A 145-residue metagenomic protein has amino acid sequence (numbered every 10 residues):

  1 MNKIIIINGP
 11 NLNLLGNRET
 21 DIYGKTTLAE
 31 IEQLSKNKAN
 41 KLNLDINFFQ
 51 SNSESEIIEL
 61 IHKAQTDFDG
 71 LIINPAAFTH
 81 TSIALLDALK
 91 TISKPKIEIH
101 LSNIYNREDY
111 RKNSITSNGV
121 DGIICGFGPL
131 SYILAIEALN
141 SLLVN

Functional and structural regions predicted by a protein language model:
M1-I5: Extreme N-terminal starter segment of soluble prokaryotic enzymes
P10-L12, A76-T79, S102-I104: Short glycine-rich anion-binding loops that position phosphate/pyrophosphate groups of nucleotides and phosphorylated
L15-A29: Glycine- and acidic-residue-enriched helix-capping/strand-helix junction motifs
D45-S55: Short beta->alpha junction loops
F48, N106-N145: Short, glycine-/small-residue-rich phosphate/pyrophosphate-handling segment
K63, S82-I92: Short Gly/Thr/Asp-enriched flexible loops that form oxyanion-binding sites at enzyme active sites
A64-L71: Short acidic/histidine-rich motifs immediately flanking catalytic phosphotransfer sites in two-component signaling
T91-N106: Short, acidic/small-residue loops that bind anionic groups at enzyme active sites
